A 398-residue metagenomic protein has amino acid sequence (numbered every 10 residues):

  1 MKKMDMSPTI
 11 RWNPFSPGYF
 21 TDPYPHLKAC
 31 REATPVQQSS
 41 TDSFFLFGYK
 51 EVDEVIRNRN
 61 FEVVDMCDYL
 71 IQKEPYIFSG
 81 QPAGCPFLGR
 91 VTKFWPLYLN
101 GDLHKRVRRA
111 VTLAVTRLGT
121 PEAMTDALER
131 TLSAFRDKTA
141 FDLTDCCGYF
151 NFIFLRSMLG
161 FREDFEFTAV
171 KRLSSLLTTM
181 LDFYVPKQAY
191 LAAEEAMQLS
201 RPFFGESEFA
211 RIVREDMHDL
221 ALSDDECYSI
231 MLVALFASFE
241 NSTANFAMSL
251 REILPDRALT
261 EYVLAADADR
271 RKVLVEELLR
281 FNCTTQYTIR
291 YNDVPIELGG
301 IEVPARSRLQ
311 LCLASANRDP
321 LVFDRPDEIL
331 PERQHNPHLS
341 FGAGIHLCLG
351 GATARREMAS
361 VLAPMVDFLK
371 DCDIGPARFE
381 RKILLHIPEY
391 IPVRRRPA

Functional and structural regions predicted by a protein language model:
M1-C147, F152-F167, S175-F183: Active-site substrate-recognition loop segments, prototypically the cytochrome P450 B′-helix/B-C loop
L27, R355-A398: Cytochrome P450 proximal C-terminal region
L159, A169-D225: Cytochrome P450 catalytic core segment centered on helix I
G205, H218, A265-I301: Conserved cytochrome P450 K-helix E-x-x-R motif and the immediately C-terminal K′/meander segment
I230-L235, F239-V263, G351-L369: Cytochrome P450 catalytic-core helices
A314-N336, G375: Conserved cytochrome P450 K-helix/beta-meander segment immediately N-terminal to the heme-binding cysteine loop
